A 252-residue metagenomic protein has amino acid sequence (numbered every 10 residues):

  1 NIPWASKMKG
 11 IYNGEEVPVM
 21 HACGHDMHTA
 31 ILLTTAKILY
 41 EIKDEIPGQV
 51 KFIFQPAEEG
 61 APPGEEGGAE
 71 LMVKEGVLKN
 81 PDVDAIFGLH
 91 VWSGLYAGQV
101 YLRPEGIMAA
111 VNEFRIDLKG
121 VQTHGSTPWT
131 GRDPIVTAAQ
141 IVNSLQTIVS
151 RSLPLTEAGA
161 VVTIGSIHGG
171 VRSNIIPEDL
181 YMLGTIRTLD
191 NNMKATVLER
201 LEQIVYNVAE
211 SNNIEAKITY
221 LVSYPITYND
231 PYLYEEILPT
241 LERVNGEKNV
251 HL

Functional and structural regions predicted by a protein language model:
I2-M20, M27, D44-S166, V171-I175: Histidine/acidic-residue-rich, glycine-tolerant segments that coordinate divalent metal ions
H21-L39: Active-site alpha-helical elements of protease catalytic centers
L32-L33, E65-E66, Q99, P128-G131 (+2 more regions): Conserved strand-to-helix beginnings and helix N-cap segments that scaffold or border functional pockets
T34-T35, G67, T137, V208: Residues within well-formed alpha-helices
A36-K37, E70, A139, T185: Residues within alpha-helical segments
Y40, L118-G120, T188: Hydrophobic residues in beta-strands and at strand termini
V136-L252: Metal-dependent amide/peptide-bond hydrolase catalytic core, centered on the "pita-bread" metallohydrolase fold
